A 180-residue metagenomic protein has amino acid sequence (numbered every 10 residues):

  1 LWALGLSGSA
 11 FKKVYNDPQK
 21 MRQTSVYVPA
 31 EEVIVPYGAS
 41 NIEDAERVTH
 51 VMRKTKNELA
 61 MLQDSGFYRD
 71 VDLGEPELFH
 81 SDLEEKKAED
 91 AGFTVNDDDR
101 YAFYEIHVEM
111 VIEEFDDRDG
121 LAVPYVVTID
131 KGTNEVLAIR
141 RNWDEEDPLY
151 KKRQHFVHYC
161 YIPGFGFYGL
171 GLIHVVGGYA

Functional and structural regions predicted by a protein language model:
L1-A180: Extended alpha-helical, oligomerization-prone segments that build pores/tubes and scaffolds
